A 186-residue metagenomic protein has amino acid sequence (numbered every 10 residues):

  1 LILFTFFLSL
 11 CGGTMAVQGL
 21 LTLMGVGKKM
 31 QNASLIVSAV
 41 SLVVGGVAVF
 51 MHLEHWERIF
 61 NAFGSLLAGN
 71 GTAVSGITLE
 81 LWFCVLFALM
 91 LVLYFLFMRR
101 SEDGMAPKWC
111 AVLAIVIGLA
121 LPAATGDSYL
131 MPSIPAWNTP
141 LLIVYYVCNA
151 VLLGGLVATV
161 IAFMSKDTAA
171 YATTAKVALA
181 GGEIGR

Functional and structural regions predicted by a protein language model:
L1, L53-G76, G126-Y145: Membrane-interface interhelical loops and short amphipathic "cap" helices that link adjacent transmembrane segments
I2, N32, A39, G45 (+2 more regions): Residue-level detector of functional hotspots within protein domains
T5-F7, V26, F83-V85, M90-R186: Long, contiguous internal "core" modules enriched in hydrophobic/ aromatic residues
L8-M90: Membrane helical hairpin/interfacial module
